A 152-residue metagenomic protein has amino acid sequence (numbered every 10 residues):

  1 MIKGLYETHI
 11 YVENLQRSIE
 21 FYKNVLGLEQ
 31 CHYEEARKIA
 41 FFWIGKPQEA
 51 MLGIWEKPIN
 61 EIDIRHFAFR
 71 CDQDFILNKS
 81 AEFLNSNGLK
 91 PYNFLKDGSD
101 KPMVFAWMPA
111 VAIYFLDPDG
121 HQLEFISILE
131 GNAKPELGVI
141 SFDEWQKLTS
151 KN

Functional and structural regions predicted by a protein language model:
M1-I2, P58-E61: Short, flexible turn/loop "capping" segments at secondary-structure junctions
T8, F67: Hydrophobic adenine-recognition pocket in adenosine-nucleotide-binding enzymes
H9-A50: Core segments of cupin and vicinal oxygen chelate
L15, A68-P118, Q122, E130-E136 (+2 more regions): Vicinal oxygen chelate
C31-Y33, F94, F125: Residue-level detector of high-confidence beta-strand sites
A36-I39, E61, W107-P109: Short acidic/glycine-enriched loop/turn segments that link adjacent beta-strands
K46-E49, N60-E61, D74-L77: Short, charged/polar surface micro-motifs in flexible loops or helix N-caps
M51, Q122-F125: Short glycine-/small-residue motifs
